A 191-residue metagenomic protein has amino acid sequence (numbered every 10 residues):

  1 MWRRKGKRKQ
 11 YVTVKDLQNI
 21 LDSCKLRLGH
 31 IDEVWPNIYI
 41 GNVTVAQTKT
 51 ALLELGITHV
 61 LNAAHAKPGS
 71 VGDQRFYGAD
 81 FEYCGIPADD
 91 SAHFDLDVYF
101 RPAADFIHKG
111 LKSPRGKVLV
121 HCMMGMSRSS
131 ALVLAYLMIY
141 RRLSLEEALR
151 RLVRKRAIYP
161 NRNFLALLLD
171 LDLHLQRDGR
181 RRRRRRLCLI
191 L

Functional and structural regions predicted by a protein language model:
M1-K9, L189-L191: PEST-like, low-complexity acidic/proline-rich intrinsically disordered segments, predominantly at protein N-termini
D16-V120, I139-L173, R177-G179: Cysteine-based protein phosphatase catalytic domain of the PTP/DSP
Y77, G125, L175, I190-L191: Generic low-polarity alpha-helical segments
K117-L134: A phosphate-binding catalytic loop at a beta-strand-loop-alpha-helix junction that coordinates phosphoryl groups
R182-I190: Extreme C-terminal disordered tails of eukaryotic proteins encode short linear targeting/docking signals used
